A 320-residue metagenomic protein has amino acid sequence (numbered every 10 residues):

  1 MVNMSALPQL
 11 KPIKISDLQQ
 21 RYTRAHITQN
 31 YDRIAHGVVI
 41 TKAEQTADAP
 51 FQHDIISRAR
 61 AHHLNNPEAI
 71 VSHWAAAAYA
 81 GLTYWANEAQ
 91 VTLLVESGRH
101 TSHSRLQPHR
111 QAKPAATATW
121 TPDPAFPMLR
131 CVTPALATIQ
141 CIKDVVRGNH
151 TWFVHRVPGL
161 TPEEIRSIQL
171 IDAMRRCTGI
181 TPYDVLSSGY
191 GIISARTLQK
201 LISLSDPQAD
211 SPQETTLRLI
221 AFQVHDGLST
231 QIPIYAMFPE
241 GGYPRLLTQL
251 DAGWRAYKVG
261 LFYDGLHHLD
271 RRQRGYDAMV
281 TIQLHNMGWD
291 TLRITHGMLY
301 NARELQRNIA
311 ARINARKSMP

Functional and structural regions predicted by a protein language model:
M1-I193: Short gly/ser-rich loop at a beta-strand->alpha-helix junction or flexible surface loop bordering the NTP-binding
Q9, R175-P320: Surface segments flanking catalytic/ligand-binding clefts of nucleic-acid enzymes
